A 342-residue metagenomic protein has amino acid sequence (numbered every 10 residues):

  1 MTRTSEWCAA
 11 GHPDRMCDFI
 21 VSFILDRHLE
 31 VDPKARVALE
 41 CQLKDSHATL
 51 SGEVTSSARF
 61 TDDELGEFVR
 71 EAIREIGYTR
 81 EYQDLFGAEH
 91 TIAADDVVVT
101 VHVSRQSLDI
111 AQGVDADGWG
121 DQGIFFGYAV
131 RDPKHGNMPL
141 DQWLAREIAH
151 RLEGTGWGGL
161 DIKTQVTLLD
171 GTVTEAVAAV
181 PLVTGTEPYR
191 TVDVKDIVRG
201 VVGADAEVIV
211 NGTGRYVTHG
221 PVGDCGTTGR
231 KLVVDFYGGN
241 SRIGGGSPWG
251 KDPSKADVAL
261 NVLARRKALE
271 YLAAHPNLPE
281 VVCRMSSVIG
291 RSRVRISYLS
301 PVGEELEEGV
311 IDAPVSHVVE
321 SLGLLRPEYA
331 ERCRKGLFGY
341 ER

Functional and structural regions predicted by a protein language model:
M1-A38, L43-K44, A149: N-terminal, positively charged regions that mediate nucleic acid binding
T4-W7, D45-H47, E67, E71-H219 (+2 more regions): Glycine-rich, mobile lid/loop segments that gate access to catalytic sites or pores
A38-S57: Short, charge-patterned binding micro-sites
L39-Q42, D84-A88, V99-V101, V210-N211 (+2 more regions): Beta-strand segments within the central parallel beta-sheet cores of soluble alpha/beta enzyme folds
C41, G52-E53, Q112-G118, G123-V130 (+4 more regions): Short beta-strand elements
G185-A268, L272: Glycine-rich anion/phosphate-binding loop at the beta-strand->alpha-helix junction
A274, L278-R342: Internal helix-turn-beta structural module
